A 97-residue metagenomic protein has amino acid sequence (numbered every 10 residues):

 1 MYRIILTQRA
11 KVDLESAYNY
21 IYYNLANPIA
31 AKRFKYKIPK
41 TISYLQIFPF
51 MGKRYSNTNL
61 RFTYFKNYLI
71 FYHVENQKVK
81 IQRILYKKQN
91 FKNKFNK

Functional and structural regions predicted by a protein language model:
M1-K32: Arg/Lys-rich, positively charged N-terminal/basic patches that mediate binding to nucleic acids
V12, S16, Y36, K40-S43: Generic recognition of well-ordered alpha-helical segments within structured catalytic/regulatory domains
A30, F34-K37, R61: Short, conserved alpha-helical segments within structured domains
P39-Y64, F91-K92: A short, surface-exposed loop/turn module that caps and links secondary-structure elements
F65, H73-K97: Enriched for short, Lys/Arg-rich terminal
L69: A short beta-strand signature within small-molecule sensing/ligand-binding domains used in signal transduction
